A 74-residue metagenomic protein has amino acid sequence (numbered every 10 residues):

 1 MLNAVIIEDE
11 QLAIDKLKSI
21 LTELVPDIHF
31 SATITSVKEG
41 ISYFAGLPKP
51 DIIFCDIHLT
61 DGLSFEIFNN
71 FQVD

Functional and structural regions predicted by a protein language model:
M1-N3: Non-catalytic signal-transmission and effector/linker regions of two-component phosphorelay proteins
E8: Conserved acidic carboxylate
Q11-A32: Two-component/phosphorelay signaling modules centered on CheY-like receiver
K18, T33-I52: Acidic, metal-coordinating helix/loop segments flanking the phosphotransfer/catalytic sites of two-component signaling
D56-I57: Active-site residues of response regulator receiver
T60: The feature encodes the CheY-like receiver
S64-D74: Short amphipathic alpha-helix used as the core "switch/output" element in two-component signaling
